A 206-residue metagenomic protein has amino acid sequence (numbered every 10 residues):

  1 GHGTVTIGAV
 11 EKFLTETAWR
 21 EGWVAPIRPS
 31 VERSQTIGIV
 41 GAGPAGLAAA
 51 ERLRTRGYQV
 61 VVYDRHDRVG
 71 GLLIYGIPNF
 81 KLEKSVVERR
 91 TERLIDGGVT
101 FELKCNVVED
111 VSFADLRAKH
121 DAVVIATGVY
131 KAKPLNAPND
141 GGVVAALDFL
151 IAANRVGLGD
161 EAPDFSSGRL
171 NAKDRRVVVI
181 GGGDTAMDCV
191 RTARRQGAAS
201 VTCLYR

Functional and structural regions predicted by a protein language model:
G1-H2: Local cysteine-cluster metal-coordination motifs and their immediate loop/turn environment, predominantly Fe-S cluster
V5: Charged, alpha-helix-enriched surfaces in structured cytosolic catalytic cores of large nucleotide-utilizing machines
E11-R206: Residues forming the flavin
